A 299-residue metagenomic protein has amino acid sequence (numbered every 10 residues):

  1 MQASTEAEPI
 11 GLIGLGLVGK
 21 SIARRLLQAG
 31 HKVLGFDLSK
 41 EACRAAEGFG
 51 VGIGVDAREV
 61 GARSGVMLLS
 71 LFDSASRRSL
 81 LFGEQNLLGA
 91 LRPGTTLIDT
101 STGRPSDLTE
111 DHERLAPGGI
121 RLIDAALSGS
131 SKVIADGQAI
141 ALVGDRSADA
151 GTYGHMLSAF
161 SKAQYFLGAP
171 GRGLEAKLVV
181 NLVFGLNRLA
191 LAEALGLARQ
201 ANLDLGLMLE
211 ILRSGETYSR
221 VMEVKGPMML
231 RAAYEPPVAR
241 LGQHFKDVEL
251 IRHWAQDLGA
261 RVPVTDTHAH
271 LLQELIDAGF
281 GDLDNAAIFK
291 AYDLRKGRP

Functional and structural regions predicted by a protein language model:
M1-S70, T100, S131, Y165-F166: NAD(P)+-binding Rossmann beta1-loop-alpha1 motif at the extreme N-terminus of oxidoreductases
I10, T102-L182: Rossmann-fold dinucleotide-binding core
A57-L69, D73-L122: Rossmann-fold NAD(P) dinucleotide-binding segment
D136-G144, Y165, A169-A201, E210-V224 (+1 more regions): Active-site-proximal catalytic alpha-helix in oxidoreductases
G206-S214, T265-H270: Beta-strand segments within the central parallel beta-sheet cores of soluble alpha/beta enzyme folds
Y218-F280, N285: Interdomain hinge/lid region at the active-site interface of Rossmann-like NAD(P)-dependent oxidoreductases
A278-P299: NAD(P)-dependent dehydrogenase/reductase Rossmann-like domain
